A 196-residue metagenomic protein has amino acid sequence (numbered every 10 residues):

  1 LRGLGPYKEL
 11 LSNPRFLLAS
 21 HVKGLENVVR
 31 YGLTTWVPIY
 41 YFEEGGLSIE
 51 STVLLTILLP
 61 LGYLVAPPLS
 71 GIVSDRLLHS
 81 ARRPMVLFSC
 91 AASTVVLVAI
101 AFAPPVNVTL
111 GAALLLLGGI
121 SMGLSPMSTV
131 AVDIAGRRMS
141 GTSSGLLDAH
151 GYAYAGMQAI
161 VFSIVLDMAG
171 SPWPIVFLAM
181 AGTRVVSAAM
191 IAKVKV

Functional and structural regions predicted by a protein language model:
N13-P68, Q158-A159: Extracytoplasmic gate region of multi-pass secondary transporters
G24, V108-M122: Hydrophobic core of transmembrane alpha-helices in multi-pass small-molecule transporters, especially MFS/SLC-type
D75-C90: Cytoplasmic membrane-interface "Motif A"-like loop-to-helix N-cap segments of 12-TM Major Facilitator Superfamily
A91-P104: C-terminal ends and interior cores of transmembrane alpha-helices in multi-pass membrane transporters/permeases
I100-A101, L178-V196: Multi-pass alpha-helical transporter architecture, strongest for 12-TM Major Facilitator/SLC carriers used
M122-G136: Intracellular juxtamembrane helix-capping segments at the cytosolic ends of symmetry-related transmembrane helices
I134-A169: A late C-terminal transmembrane helix in Major Facilitator Superfamily
I164-T183: A membrane-interface helix-boundary motif in multi-pass transporters
